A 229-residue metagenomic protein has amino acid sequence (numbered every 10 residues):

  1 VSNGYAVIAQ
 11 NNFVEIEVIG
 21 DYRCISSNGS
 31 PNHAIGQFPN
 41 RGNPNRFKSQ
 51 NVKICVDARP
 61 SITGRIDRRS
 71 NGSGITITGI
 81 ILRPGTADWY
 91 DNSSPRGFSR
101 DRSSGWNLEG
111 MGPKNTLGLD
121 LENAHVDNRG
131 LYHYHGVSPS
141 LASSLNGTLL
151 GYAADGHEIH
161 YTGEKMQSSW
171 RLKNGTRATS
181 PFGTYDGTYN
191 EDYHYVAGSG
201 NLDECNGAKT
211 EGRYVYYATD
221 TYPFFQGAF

Functional and structural regions predicted by a protein language model:
V1-T116: Solvent-exposed N-terminal domain segments of exported/luminal and surface proteins
G42, L117-A124, G200-N206: Short, recurring structural edge motifs at helix starts
N51-K53, G72, L119, R129-H133 (+4 more regions): Extracellular structured ligand-interaction cores
I62, I81-R83, D88-D91, S138-A142 (+2 more regions): Short loop/turn segments at secondary-structure transitions that flank enzyme active sites
T76-R83, N128-A142, T210-P223: Extracellular/lumenal glycan-associated surfaces
N92-G112, S168-V196: Surface-exposed intrinsically disordered loops and tails
N115, R129-D186: Short helix-loop boundary/capping segments
T179-F229: Long, compositionally biased interface segments
